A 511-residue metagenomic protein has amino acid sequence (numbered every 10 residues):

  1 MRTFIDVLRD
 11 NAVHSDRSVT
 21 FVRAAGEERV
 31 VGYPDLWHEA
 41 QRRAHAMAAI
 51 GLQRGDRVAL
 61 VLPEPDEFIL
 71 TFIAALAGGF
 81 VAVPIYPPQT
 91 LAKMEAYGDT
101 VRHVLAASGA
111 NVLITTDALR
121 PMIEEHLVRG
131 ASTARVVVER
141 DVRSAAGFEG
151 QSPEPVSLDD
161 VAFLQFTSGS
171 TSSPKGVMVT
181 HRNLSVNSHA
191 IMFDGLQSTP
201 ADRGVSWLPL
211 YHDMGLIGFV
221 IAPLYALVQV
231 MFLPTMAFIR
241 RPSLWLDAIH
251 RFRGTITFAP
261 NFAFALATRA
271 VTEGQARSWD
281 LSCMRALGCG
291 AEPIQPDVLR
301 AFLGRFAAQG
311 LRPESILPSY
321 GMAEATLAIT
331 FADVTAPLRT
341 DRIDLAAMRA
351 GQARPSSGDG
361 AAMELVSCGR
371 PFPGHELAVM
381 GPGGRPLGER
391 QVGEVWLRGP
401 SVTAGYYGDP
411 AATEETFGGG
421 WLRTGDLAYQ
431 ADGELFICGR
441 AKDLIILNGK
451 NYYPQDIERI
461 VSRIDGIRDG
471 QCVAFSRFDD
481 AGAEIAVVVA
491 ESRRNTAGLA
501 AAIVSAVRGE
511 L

Functional and structural regions predicted by a protein language model:
M1-R2, R102, E139-V161: Flexible, low-complexity linker/hinge segments
D6-V31, A162-L164, T171, G321 (+1 more regions): AMP-dependent adenylate-forming
R17, F148-F166, S172-S173, N183 (+2 more regions): Conserved pre-ATP/AMP-binding loop-to-beta segment of ANL
V19-P65, I69-I73, T90-D99, P153-P155 (+1 more regions): Conserved AMP-binding/adenylate-forming core of the ANL superfamily
A49-I50, A77-A146, P260-N261, L266 (+3 more regions): Structural core segment of the AMP-binding/adenylate-forming
S185-R203, D213-T255, A270-Q275, E376: Conserved AMP-binding/adenylation subdomain of ANL enzymes
H250, T257, G399, A404-G405 (+2 more regions): AMP-binding/adenylate-forming catalytic core of the ANL superfamily
R285-L287, I294-E434, K442-L444: Conserved AMP-binding/adenylate-forming
